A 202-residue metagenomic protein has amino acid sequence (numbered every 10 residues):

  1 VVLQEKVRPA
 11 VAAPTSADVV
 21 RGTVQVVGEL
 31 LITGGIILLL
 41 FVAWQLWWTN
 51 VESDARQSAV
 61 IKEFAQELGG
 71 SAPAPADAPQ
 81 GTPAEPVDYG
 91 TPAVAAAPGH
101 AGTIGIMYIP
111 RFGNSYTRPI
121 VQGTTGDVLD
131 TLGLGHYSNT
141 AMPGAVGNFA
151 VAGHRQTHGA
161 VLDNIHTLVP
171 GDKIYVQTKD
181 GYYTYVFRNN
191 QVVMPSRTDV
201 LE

Functional and structural regions predicted by a protein language model:
V1-V24: Terminal targeting segments of Actinobacterial cell-envelope proteins
V19-V26, L31-E202: Solvent-exposed, non-transmembrane regions of membrane-associated and secreted proteins
